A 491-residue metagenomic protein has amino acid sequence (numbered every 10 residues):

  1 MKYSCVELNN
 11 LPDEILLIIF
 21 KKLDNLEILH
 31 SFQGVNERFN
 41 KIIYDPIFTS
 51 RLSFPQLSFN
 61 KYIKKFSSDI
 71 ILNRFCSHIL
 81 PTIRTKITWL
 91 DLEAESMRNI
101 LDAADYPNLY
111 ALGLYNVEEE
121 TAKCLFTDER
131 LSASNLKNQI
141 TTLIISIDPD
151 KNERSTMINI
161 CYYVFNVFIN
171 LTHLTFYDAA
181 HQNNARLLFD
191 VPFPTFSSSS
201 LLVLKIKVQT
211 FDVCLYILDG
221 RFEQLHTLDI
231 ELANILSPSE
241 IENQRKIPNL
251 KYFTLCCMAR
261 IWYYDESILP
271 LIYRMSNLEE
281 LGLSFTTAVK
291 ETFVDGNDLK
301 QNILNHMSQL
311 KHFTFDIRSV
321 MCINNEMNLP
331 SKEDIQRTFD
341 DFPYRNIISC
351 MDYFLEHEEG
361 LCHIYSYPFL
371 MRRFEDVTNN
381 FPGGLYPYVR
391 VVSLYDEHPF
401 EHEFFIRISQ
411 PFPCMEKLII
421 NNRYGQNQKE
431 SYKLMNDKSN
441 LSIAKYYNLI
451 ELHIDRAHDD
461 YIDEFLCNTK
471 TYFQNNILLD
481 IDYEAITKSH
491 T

Functional and structural regions predicted by a protein language model:
M1-T491: Eukaryote-biased activation of long, low-complexity terminal tails and linkers
